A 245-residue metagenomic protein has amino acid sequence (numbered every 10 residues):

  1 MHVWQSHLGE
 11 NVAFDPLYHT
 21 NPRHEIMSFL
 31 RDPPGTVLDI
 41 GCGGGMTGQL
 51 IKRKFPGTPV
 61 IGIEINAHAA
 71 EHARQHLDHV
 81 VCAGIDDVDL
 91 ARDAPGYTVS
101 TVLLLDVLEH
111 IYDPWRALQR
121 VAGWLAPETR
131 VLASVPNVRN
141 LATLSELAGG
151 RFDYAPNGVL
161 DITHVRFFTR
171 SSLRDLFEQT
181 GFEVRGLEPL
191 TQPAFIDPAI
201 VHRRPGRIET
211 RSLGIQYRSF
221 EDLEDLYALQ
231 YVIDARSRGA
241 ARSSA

Functional and structural regions predicted by a protein language model:
M1-Y97, T101, W115-L118, G149 (+2 more regions): Conserved N-terminal segment of class I S-adenosyl-L-methionine
L105-H110: Short catalytic micro-motifs in class I SAM-dependent methyltransferases
Y112-R116, T143: Short N-terminal helix/helix-N-cap motif within the alpha/beta-hydrolase-1
R116-R130: A short glycine-rich, Lys/Arg-flanked "PGG" loop and its adjoining helix->strand segment in the class I
S134-N137: Short strand-turn motif at the edge of the Rossmann-like AdoMet-binding core
R139-T163: Short, glycine-/aromatic-enriched active-site segment of Class I SAM-dependent methyltransferases
H164-T180: Short alpha-helix
